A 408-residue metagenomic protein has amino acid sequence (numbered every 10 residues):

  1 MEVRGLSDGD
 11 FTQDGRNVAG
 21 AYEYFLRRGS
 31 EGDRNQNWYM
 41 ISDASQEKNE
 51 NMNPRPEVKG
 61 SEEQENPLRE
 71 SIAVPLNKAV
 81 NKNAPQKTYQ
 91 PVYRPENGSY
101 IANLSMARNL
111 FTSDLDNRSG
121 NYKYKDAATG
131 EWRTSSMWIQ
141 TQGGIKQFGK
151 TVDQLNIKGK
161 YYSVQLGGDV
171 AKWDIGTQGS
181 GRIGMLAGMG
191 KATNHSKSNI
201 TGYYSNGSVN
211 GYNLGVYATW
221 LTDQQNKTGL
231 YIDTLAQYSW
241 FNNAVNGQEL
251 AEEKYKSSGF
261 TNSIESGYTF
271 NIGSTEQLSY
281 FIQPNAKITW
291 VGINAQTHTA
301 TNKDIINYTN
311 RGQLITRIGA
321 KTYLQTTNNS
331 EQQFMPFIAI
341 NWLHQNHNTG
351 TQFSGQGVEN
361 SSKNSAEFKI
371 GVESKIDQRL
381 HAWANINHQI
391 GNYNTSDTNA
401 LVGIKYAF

Functional and structural regions predicted by a protein language model:
M1-E47, V58: Extracellular, surface-exposed repeat/solenoid domains
E2, A187-G188, W342: Predominantly extracellular/luminal carbohydrate-interaction, adhesion, and secreted-enzyme modules that are
I41-E47, D169, K405-F408: Short beta-strand-to-coil "C-cap" segments at the C-terminal boundary of structured domains/repeats, marking
N49-Q64: Intrinsically disordered, low-complexity, repeat-rich polar/charged segments
Q64, L68-S274, I386-N387, N392-N394 (+1 more regions): Outer membrane beta-barrel translocator domains of Type V secretion systems
G215, I305-F408: Outer membrane beta-barrel transmembrane domains
E252-N271, T275-G350: Detector for outer-membrane/organellar transmembrane beta-barrel domains, recognizing the amphipathic beta-strand
